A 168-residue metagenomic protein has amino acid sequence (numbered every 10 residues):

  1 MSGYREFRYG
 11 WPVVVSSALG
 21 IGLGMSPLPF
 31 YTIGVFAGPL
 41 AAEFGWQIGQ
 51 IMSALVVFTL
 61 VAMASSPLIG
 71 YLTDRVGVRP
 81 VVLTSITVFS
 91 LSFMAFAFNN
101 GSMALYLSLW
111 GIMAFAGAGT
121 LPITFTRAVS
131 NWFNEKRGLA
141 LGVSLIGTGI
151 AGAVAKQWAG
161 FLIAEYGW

Functional and structural regions predicted by a protein language model:
E6-T32: Pair of pore-lining "gating" transmembrane helices in MFS-fold secondary transporters
G22, S92, M103-T120: Hydrophobic core of transmembrane alpha-helices in multi-pass small-molecule transporters, especially MFS/SLC-type
Y31, T59-P67, G152-A153: Residue-level signature of mid-helix packing/kink "hotspots" within the transmembrane helices of 12-pass Major
L40, G117-F133: Intracellular juxtamembrane helix-capping segments at the cytosolic ends of symmetry-related transmembrane helices
A64-V78: Helix-to-loop junctions at the C-terminal end of transmembrane segments in multipass secondary transporters
T87-G101: C-terminal ends and interior cores of transmembrane alpha-helices in multi-pass membrane transporters/permeases
G101, S144-W168: Helix-loop-helix hairpin linking two adjacent transmembrane segments in secondary transporters
